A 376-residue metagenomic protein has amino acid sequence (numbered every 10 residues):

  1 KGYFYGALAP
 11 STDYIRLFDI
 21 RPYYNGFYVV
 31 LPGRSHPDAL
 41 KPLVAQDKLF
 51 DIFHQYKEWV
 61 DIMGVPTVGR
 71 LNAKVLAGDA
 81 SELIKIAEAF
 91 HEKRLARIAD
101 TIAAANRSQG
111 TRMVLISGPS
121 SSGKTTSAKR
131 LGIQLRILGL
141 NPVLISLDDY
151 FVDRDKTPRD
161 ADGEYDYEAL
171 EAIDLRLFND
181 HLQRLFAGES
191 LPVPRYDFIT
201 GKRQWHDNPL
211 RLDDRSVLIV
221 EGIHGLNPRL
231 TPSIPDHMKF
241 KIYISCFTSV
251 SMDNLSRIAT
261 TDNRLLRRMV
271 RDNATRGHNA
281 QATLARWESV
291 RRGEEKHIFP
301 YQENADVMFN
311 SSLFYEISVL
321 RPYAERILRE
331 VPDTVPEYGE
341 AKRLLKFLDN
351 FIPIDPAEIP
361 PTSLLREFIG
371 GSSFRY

Functional and structural regions predicted by a protein language model:
K1-K93, I98, A103-A105: Auxiliary tRNA-acceptor-end handling modules of aminoacyl-tRNA synthetases
N106, P228, P232-Y376: Conserved NTP phosphate-binding and transfer environment spanning the P-loop NTPase/kinase superfamily
V114-I116: Hydrophobic anchor at the beta1->P-loop junction of P-loop NTPases
P119: P-loop (Walker A) phosphate-binding loop of NTP-binding proteins
G123: Conserved glycine(s) of the Walker
T126-L131, S146: Hydrophobic positions on the alpha1 helix immediately C-terminal to the Walker A/P-loop
I133-V143: Post-Walker A helix-loop "phosphate-sensing" segment adjacent to the P-loop in P-loop NTPases
V143-I145, V152-G201, V217: Conserved nucleotide-sensing/catalytic segment adjacent to the nucleotide-binding pocket in NTP-handling enzymes
